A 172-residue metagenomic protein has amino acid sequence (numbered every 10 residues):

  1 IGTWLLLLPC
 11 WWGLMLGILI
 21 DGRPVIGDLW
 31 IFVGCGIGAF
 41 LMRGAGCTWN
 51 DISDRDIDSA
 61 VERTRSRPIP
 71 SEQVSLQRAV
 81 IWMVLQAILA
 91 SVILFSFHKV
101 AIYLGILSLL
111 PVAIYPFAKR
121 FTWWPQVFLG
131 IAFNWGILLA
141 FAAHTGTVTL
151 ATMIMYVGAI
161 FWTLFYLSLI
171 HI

Functional and structural regions predicted by a protein language model:
I1-L6: Membrane-interface helix starts
C10-S53, R63, A87-S91, I102-A113 (+1 more regions): Membrane-embedded alpha-helical segments that form the functional core of polytopic membrane enzymes, especially those
I18, I37, R67-A151: Intramembrane alpha-helical segments
I170-I172: Conserved small/polar residues in nucleotide/adenosyl-binding loops
